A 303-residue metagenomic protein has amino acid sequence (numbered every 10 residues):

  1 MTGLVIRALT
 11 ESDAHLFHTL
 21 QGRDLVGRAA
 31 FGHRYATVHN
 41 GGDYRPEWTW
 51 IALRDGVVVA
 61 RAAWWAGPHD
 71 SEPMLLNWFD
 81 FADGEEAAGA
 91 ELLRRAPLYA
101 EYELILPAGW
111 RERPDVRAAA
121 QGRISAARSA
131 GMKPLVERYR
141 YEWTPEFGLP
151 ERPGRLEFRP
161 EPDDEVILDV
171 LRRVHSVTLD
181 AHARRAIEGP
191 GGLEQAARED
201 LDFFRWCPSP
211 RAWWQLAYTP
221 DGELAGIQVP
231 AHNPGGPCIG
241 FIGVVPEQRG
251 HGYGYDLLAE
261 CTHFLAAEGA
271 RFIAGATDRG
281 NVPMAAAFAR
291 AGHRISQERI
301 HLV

Functional and structural regions predicted by a protein language model:
M1-Y35, R152-E194: Short amphipathic alpha-helix that is part of the acyltransferase structural core
L9, I242-V244, T277: Hydrophobic adenine-recognition pocket in adenosine-nucleotide-binding enzymes
Q21, L25-R54, R184-T219: Active-site rim helix/loop that mediates acceptor-substrate recognition in acyltransferases
D24, Y35-W110, P220, G226-P237 (+1 more regions): Conserved donor-binding loop and adjoining core beta-sheet/short helix segment in diverse acyl/aminoacyl transferases
G84-P162, L302-V303: Acyl-donor-binding surface of acyltransferase catalytic domains
E85-Y99, V244, G250-A267, V282-R290: Conserved acetyl-CoA-binding loop-helix of GNAT-fold acetyltransferases
Y102-L104, I239, I273-T277: Conserved hydrophobic beta-strand within the GNAT/NAT acetyltransferase core sheet that lines the active-site cleft
A127, F288, H293: Conserved active-site tyrosine of GNAT-family acetyltransferases
